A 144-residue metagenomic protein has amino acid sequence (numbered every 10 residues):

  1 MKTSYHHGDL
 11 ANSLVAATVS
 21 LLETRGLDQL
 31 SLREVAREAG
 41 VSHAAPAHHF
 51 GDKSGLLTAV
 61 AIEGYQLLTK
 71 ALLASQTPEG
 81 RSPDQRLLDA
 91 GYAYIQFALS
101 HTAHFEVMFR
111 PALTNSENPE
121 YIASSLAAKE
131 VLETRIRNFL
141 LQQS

Functional and structural regions predicted by a protein language model:
M1-D9, S20, G80: N-terminal intrinsically disordered/low-complexity leader segments
K2, E63-L87, L132, F139-L140: Amphipathic alpha-helical linker/stalk segments
L10-T18, V35, V60-L68, L72 (+1 more regions): Generic hydrophobic, amphipathic alpha-helix propensity
S13, A17, L21-G55, A59: Helix-turn-helix
A59, L73-H104, A127-K129: Hydrophobic alpha-helical connector segments
L73, S116-Q142: Amphipathic alpha-helical packing segments from all-alpha helical-bundle domains
L99-S116: Amphipathic alpha-helical segments used for helix-helix packing
